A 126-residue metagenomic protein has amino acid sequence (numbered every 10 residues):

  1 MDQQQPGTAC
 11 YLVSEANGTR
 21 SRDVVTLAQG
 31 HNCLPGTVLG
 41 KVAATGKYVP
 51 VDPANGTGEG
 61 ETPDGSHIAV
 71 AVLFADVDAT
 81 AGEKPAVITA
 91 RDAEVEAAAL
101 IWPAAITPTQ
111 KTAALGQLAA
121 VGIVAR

Functional and structural regions predicted by a protein language model:
M1-R126: Surface-exposed, low-hydrophobicity beta-strand/loop segments enriched in small/polar/acidic residues
